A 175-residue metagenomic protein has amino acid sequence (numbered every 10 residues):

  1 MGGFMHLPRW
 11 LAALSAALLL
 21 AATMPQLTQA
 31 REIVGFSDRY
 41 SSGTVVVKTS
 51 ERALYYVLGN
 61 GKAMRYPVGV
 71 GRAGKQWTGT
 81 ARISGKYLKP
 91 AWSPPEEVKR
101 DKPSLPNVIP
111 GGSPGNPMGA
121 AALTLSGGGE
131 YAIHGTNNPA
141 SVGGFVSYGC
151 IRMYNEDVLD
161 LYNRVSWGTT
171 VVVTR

Functional and structural regions predicted by a protein language model:
G3-L14: Bacterial N-terminal signal peptides that target proteins for export
M5-L7, L27-G43: N-terminal accessory segments that precede or flank the first globular/catalytic domain
L19-L27: C-terminal segment of classical bacterial N-terminal signal peptides
A22-T23, S37, E51: Extracytoplasmic entry segments of secretory-pathway proteins
E32, F36, Y40, N60-R65 (+2 more regions): Exported/periplasmic cell-wall-interacting domains
R39, V46-K48, Y55-Y56, R152: Structural recognition of beta-strand segments within beta-rich domains
